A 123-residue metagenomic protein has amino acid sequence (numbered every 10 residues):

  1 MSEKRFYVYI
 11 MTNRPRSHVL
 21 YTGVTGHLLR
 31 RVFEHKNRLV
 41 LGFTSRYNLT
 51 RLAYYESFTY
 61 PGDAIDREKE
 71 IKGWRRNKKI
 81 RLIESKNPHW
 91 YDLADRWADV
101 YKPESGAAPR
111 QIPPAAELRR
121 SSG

Functional and structural regions predicted by a protein language model:
M1-L41, S45-Y55, G62-D66, K86-S122: GIY-YIG nuclease catalytic motif and its immediate N-terminal context
R46, K69-L82: Short arginine-rich
